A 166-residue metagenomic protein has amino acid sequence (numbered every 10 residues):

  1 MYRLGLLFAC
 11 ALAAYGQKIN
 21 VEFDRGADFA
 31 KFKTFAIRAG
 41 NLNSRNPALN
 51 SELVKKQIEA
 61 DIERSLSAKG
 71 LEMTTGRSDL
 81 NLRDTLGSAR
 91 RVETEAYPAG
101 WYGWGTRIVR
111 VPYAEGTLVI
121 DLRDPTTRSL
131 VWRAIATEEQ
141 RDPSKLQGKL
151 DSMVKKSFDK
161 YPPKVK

Functional and structural regions predicted by a protein language model:
M1-L7: Sec-dependent signal peptide recognition, specifically the positively charged N-region followed immediately by
F8, A39, E138: Residues that line or immediately flank small-molecule/substrate-binding pockets and catalytic motifs
F8-G16: Hydrophobic h-region of N-terminal signal peptides that target proteins for export in Gram-negative bacteria
Y15-K69, R77-L86, V165-K166: A structural "domain/chain start" motif
Q17-F32, R110-T117, L122-K166: C-terminal/domain-edge helix-coil "capping" segments
I19-N20, K69, L80, D84-S129: Surface-exposed short loop/turn segments
R38, V92, A99-G100, G148-D151: Short, charged/polar low-complexity linear motifs in solvent-exposed/disordered segments
L42-S44, E72, G87-R91, T127 (+1 more regions): Solvent-exposed loop/turn segments at secondary-structure junctions within structured extracellular/periplasmic domains
